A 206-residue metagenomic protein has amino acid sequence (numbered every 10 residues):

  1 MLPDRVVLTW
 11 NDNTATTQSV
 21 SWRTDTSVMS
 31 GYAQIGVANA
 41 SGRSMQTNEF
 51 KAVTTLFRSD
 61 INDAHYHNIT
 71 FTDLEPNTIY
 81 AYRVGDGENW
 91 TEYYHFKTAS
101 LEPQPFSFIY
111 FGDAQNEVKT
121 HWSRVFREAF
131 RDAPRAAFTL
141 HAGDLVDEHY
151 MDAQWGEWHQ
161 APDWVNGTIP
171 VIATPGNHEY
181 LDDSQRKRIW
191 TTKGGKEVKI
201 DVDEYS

Functional and structural regions predicted by a protein language model:
M1-Y110, Q115, R131-D132: Acidic, histidine-bearing metal-coordination/catalytic regions of metal-dependent phosphoesterases
H65-F71, I79-K97, Q154-S206: Extended active-site neighborhood of metal-dependent phosphoesterases/phosphodiesterases
Y110-G112, F138-D144, P170-N177: Active-site neighborhood of phospho(di)ester-bond hydrolases with catalytic His/Asp-centered motifs
N116-T120, D147-Y150, P175-S184: Active-site environment of divalent metal-dependent phosphoester hydrolases
T120-R124, D152-G156: Generic recognition of short, well-ordered alpha-helical segments
F126-A129: Catalytic cores of eukaryotic secretory-pathway lumenal/extracellular enzymes that build and remodel glycoconjugates
R131-T139: Catalytic domains of carbohydrate-active enzymes, especially glycoside hydrolases
L145-E148, G194: Cap/lid segment of the alpha/beta-hydrolase catalytic domain
